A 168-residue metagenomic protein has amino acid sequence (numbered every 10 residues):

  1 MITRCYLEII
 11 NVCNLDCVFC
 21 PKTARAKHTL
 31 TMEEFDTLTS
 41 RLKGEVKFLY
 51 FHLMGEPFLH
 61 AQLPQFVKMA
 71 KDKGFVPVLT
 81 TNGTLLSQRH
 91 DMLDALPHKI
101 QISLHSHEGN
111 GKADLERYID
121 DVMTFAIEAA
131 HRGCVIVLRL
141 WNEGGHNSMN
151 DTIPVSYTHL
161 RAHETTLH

Functional and structural regions predicted by a protein language model:
M1-K99, G109-R117: Conserved alpha-helical substructure of the radical SAM core
I9-C13, G144, T165: Short polar catalytic/cofactor-binding loops
L53, L104, L140: Short glycine-centered, acidic/aromatic-flanked micro-motifs in structured strand/loop junctions that mark active-site
Q101, H105, R117-M123, G145: Contiguous, function-dense segments enriched for cysteine-driven chemistry and partner/ligand-binding capacity
H107, F125-V155: Conserved strand-turn element in the central/C-terminal portion of the radical SAM core barrel that lines
T158-T165: Conserved small/polar residues in nucleotide/adenosyl-binding loops
